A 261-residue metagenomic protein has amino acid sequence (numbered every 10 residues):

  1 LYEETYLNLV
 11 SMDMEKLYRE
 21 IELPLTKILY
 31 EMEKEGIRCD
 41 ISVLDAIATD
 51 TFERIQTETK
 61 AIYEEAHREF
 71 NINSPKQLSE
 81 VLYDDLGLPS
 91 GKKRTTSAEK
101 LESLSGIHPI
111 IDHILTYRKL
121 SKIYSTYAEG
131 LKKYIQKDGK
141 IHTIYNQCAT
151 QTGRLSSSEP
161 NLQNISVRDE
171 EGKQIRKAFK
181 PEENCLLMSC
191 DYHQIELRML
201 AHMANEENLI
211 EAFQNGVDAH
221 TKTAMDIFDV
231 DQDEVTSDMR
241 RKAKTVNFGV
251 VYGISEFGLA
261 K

Functional and structural regions predicted by a protein language model:
L1-E170, K180, L186, H193-E196 (+4 more regions): Conserved "right-hand" nucleotidyltransferase catalytic core of DNA-directed polymerases
T5-E15, E207-F213, D231-V235: Short, polar/flexible loop-turn hinges at active-site or ligand-entry regions and domain interfaces
E20, D50, Y192, A212-G216 (+1 more regions): A generic short alpha-helical patch detector that favors 3-5-residue windows in or near N-terminal regions
I37, N208, V217-D218, I254: Residue-level recognition of short, well-ordered coil/turn positions that link secondary-structure elements
E171-F179, T221, V235: Active-site-adjacent bridging/hinge elements
C185-V217: Structured ligand/cofactor/substrate-binding pocket environments in proteins
N215-M239: Generic long, charged, amphipathic alpha-helical segments
S237-G253: Amphipathic, charged-and-aliphatic alpha-helical interface segments that function as noncatalytic docking
